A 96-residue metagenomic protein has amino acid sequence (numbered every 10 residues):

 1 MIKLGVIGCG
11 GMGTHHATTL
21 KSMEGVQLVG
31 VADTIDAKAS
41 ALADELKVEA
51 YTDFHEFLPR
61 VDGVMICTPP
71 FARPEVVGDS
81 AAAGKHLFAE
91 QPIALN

Functional and structural regions predicted by a protein language model:
M1-L46: N-terminal Rossmann-like dinucleotide-binding module
H16, L46-N96: Beta-loop-alpha module in the N-terminal Rossmann-like domain of NAD(P)-dependent dehydrogenases, especially those
